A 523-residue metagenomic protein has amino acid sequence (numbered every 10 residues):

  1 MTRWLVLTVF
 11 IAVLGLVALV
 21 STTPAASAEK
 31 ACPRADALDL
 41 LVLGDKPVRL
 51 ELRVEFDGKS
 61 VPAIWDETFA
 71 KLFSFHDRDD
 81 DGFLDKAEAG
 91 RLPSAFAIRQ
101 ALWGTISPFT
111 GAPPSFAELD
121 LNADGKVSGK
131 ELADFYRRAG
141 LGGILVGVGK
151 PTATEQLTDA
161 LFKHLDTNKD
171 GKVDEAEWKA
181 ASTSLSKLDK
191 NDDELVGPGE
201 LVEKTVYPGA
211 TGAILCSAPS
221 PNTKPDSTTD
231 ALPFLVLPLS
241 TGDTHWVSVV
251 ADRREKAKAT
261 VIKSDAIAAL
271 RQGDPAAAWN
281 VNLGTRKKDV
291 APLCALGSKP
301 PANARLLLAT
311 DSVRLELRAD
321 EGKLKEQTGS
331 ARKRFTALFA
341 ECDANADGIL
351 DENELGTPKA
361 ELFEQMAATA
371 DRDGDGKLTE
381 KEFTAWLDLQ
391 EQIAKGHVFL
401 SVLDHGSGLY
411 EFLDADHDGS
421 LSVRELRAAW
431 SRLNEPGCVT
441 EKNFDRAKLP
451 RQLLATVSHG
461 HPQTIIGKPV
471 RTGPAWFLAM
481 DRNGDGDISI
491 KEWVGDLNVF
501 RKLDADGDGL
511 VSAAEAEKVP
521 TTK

Functional and structural regions predicted by a protein language model:
M1-W4: Positively charged n-region of N-terminal signal peptides that target proteins for export
L7-A18: Bacterial N-terminal signal peptides
A18-A28: Signal peptide processing junction and immediate N-terminal pro/mature segment of secreted/exported proteins
E29-S60, I98, I144-P151, A210-A213 (+3 more regions): Polar/charged low-complexity regulatory segments
F56, R78-G82, K86, L121-G125 (+14 more regions): Residues in Ca2+-coordinating acidic/glycine-rich loops
D66, D85-A101, G129-L141, E175-S184 (+8 more regions): Amphipathic regulatory helices of Ca2+-sensor modules
F69-D79, F109-A123, L157-T167, S182-N191 (+7 more regions): Primarily EF-hand calcium-binding motifs
A95-T110, R137-L157, T205-P221, L387-H405 (+2 more regions): Intrinsically disordered, low-complexity Ser/Thr-rich linker and spacer segments in cell-wall-related proteins
